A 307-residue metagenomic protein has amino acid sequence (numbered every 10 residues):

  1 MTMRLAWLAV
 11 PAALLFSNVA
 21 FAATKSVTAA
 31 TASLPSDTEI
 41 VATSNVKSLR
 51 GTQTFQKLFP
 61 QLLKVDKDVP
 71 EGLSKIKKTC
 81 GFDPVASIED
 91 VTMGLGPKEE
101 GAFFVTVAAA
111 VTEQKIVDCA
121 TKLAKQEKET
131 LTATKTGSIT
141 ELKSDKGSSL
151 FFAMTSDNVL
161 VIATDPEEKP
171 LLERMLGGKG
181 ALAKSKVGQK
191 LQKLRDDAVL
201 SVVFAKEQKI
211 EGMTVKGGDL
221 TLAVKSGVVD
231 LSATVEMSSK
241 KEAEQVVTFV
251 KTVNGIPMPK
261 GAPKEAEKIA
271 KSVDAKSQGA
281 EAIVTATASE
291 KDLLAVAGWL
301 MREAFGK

Functional and structural regions predicted by a protein language model:
M1-V10: Bacterial N-terminal signal peptides that target proteins for export
A9-N18: Bacterial N-terminal signal peptides
A22-G147, K184-G212, T248-A270, I283 (+2 more regions): Structural boundary/hinge residues at secondary-structure and domain interfaces
A42, L142-L176, A223-V228, D274-L293: A short, solvent-exposed beta-edge/loop patch
E99-F104, N158-V159, V228-S232: Glycine-rich, often proline-containing surface loops adjacent to acidic residues and nearby aromatics that form
Q114-D118, L171-R174, A243-Q245: Solvent-exposed, non-transmembrane alpha-helical starts
P166, R174, G178-K225, S238-S239: Extended amphipathic alpha-helical interaction segments
M213-Q278: Intrinsically disordered, low-complexity segments enriched in Gly and acidic/Ser/Thr residues that form flexible
